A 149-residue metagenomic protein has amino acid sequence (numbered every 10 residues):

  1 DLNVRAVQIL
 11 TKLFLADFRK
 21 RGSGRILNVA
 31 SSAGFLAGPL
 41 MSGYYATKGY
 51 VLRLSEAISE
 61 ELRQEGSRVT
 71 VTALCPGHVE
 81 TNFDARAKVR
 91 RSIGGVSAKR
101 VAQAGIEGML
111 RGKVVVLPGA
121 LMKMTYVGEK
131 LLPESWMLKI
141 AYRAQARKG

Functional and structural regions predicted by a protein language model:
T11, T47: Active-site helix of classical SDR
L13-G22: A short helix-coil junction within the Rossmann-fold of NAD(P)-dependent oxidoreductases
D17, L36, A57-V69: Active-site-adjacent segment of SDR/Rossmann-fold oxidoreductases
S31: Residue(s) in the substrate-gating loop at a strand-loop-helix junction that position the organic substrate next
G38-S42: Active-site loop immediately N-terminal to the catalytic Tyr-X3-Lys motif of short-chain dehydrogenase/reductase
A73, R90-Y126: C-terminal helical subdomain
P76-R86, R90-R91: Short, flexible catalytic-loop segment of classical short-chain dehydrogenase/reductase
